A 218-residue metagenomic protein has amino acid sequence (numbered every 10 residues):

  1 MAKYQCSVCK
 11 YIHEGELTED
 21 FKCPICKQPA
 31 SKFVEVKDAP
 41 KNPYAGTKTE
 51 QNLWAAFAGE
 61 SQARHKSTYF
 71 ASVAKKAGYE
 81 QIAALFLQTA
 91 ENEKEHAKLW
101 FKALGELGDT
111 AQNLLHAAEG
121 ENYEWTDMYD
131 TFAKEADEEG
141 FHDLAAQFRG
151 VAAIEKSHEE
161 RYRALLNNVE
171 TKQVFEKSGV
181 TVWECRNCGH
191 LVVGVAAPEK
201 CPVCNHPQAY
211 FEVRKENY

Functional and structural regions predicted by a protein language model:
A2-Y218: Non-heme di-metal
